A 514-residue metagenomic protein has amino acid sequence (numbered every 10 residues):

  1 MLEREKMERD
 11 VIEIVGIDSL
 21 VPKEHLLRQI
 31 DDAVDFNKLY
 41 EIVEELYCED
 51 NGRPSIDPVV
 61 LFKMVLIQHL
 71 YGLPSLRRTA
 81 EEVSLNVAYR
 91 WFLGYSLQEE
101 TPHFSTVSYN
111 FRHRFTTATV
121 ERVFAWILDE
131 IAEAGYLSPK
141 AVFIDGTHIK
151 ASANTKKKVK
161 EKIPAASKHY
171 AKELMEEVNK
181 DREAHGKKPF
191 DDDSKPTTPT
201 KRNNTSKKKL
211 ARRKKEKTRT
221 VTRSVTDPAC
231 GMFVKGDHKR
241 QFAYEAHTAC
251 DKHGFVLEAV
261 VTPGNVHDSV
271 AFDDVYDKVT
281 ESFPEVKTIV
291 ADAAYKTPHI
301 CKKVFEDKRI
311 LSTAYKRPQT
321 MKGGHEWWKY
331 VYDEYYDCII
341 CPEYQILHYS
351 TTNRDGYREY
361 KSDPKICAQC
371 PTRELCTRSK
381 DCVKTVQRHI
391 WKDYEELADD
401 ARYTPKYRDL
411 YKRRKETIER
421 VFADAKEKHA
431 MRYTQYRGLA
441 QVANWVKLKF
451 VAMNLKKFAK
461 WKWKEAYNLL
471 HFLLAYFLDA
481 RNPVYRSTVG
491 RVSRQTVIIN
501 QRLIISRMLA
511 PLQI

Functional and structural regions predicted by a protein language model:
M1-R28: Hydrophobic alpha-helical membrane-insertion signals
E3-R4, G72-L85, L97-I514: Anion-binding and metal-coordination hotspots
D18-L20, R53, H238: Short secondary-structure boundary/capping segments within folded domains
K23-L66, Y71-G72: Basic, short loop/linker segments at the boundary and entry of helix-turn-helix/winged-helix-like folds
G52-R53, G94-E100: A Lys/Arg-rich helix-loop hairpin that forms a DNA/phosphate-binding surface
Y89-L93: Short amphipathic alpha-helical interface patches used for protein-protein assembly/oligomerization
